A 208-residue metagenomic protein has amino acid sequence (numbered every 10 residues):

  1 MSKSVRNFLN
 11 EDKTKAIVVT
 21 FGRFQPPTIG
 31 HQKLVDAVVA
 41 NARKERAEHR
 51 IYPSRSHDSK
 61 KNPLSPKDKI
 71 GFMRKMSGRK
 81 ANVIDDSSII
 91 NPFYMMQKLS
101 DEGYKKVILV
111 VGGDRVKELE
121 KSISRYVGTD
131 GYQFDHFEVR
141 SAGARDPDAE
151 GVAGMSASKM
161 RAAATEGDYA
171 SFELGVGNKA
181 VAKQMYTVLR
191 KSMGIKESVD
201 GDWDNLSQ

Functional and structural regions predicted by a protein language model:
S2-S207: Nucleotidyltransferase catalytic core that binds NTPs
